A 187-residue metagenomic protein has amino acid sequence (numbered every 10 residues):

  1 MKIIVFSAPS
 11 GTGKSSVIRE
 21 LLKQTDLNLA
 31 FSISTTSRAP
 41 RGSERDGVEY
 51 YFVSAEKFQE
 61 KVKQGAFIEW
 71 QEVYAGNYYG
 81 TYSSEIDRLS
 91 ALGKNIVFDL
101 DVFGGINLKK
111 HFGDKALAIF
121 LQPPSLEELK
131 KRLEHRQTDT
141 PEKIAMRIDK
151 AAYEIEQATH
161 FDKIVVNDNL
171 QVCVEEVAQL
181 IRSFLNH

Functional and structural regions predicted by a protein language model:
S7-P9: P-loop (Walker A) phosphate-binding loop of NTP-binding proteins
T12: ATP-binding Walker
S15: Walker A/P-loop
I18-R19: Post-Walker A alpha-helix
K23-F31: Post-Walker A helix-loop "phosphate-sensing" segment adjacent to the P-loop in P-loop NTPases
T36-I96, V102-I106: ATP-dependent small-molecule kinase phosphotransfer cores that center on conserved nucleotide phosphate-binding segments
V97-D101, H111-H135: Conserved phosphate-donor/acceptor-positioning beta-strand/loop module used by diverse small-molecule
K131, H135-D139, Y153-H187: NTP-dependent small-molecule kinase module
